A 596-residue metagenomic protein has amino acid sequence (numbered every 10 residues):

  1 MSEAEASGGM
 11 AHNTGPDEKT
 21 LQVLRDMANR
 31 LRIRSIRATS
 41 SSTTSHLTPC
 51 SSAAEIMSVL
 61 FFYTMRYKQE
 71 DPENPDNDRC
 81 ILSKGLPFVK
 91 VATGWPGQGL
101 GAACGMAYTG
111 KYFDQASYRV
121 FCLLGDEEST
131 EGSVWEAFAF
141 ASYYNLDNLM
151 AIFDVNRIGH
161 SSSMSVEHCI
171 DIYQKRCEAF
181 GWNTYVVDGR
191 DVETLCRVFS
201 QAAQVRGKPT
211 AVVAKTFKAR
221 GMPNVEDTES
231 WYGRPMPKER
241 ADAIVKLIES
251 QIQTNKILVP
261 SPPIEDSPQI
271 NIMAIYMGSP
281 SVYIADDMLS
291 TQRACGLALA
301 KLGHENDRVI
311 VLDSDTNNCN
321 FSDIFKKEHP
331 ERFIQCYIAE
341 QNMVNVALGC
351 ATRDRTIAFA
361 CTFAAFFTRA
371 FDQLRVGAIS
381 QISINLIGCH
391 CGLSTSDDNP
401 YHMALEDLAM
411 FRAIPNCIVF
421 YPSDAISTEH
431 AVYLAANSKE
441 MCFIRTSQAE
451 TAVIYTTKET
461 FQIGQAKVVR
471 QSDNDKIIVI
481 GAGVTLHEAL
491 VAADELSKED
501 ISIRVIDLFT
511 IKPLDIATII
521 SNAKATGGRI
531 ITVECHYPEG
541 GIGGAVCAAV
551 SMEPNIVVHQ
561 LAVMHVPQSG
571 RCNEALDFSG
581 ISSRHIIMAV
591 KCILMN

Functional and structural regions predicted by a protein language model:
S2-F121, Q253-R445, E450-T451, T460 (+1 more regions): Thiamine diphosphate
L21, R25, S83-V89, L100 (+7 more regions): Thiamine diphosphate
L123, I152, L312, C361 (+3 more regions): Short hydrophobic segments within beta-strands
D126: Residue(s) in the substrate-gating loop at a strand-loop-helix junction that position the organic substrate next
S129: "…together with the soluble PPM/PP2C metallo-phosphatase catalytic core" -> "…together with the soluble PPM/PP2C
